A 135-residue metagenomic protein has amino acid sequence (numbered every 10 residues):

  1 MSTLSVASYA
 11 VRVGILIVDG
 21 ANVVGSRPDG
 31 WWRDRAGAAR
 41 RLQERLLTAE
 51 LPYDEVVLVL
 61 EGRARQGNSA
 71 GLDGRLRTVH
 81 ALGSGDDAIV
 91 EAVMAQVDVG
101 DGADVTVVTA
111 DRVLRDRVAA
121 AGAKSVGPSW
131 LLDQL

Functional and structural regions predicted by a protein language model:
L4-I17, N22-L135: Nuclease catalytic cores that cleave nucleic-acid phosphodiester bonds, predominantly acidic two-metal-ion
